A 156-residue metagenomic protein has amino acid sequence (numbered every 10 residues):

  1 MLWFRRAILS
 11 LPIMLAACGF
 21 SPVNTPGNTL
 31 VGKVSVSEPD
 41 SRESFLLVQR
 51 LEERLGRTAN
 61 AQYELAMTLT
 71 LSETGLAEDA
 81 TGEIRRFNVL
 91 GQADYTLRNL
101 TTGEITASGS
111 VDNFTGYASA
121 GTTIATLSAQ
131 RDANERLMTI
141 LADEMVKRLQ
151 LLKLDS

Functional and structural regions predicted by a protein language model:
M1-I8: Bacterial N-terminal signal peptides that target proteins for export
M14-A17: C-terminal motif of bacterial Sec signal peptides marking the signal peptidase cleavage site
G19-P22: Bacterial signal peptide processing site
T25-V31, Q130-S156: Compositionally biased, intrinsically disordered linkers/stalks adjacent to structured regions
N28-R50: Post-signal peptide N-terminal segment of mature Sec-exported envelope proteins
Q49-L55, A59: Negatively charged, low-complexity tracts enriched in Asp/Glu with abundant Ser/Thr
T58-S108, T115-D132, T139, D143 (+1 more regions): Surface-exposed short loop/turn segments
